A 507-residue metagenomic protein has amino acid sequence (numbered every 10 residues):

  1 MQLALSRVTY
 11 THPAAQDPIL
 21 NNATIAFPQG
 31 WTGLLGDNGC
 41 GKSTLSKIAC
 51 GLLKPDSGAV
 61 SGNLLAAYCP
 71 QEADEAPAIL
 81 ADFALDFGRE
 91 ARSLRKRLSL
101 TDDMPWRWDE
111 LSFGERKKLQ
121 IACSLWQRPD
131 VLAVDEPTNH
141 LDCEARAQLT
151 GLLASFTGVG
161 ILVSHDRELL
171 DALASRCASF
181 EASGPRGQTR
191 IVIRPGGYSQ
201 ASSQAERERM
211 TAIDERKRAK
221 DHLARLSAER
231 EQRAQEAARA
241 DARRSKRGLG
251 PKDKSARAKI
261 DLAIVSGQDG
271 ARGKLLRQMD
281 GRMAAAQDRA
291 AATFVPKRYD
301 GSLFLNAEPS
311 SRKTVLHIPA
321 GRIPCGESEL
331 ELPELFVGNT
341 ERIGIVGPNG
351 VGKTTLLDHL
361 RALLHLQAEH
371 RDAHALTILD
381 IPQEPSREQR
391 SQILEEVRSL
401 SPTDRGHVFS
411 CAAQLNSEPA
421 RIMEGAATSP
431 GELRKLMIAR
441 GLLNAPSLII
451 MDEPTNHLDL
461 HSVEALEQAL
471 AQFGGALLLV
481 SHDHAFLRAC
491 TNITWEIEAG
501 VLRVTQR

Functional and structural regions predicted by a protein language model:
M1-A212, N306-R507: ABC ATP-binding cassette signature C-motif
M1-D17, F87-R107, F113, Q204-C325: Coupling and communication elements adjacent to P-loop NTPase active sites across diverse families
